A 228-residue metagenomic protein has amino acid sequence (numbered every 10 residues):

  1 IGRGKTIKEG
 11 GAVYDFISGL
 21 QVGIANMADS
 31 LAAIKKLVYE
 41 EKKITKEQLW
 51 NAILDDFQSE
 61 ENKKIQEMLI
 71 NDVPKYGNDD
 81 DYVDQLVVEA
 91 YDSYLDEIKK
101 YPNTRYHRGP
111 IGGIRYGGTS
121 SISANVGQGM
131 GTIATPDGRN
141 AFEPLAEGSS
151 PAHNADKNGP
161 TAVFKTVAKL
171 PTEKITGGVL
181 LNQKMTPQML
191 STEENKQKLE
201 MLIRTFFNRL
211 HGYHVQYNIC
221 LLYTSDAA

Functional and structural regions predicted by a protein language model:
I1-K8, I65: Active-site-adjacent bridging/hinge elements
G11-L222: Ordered core of a single globular domain
Y223-A227: Conserved small/polar residues in nucleotide/adenosyl-binding loops
